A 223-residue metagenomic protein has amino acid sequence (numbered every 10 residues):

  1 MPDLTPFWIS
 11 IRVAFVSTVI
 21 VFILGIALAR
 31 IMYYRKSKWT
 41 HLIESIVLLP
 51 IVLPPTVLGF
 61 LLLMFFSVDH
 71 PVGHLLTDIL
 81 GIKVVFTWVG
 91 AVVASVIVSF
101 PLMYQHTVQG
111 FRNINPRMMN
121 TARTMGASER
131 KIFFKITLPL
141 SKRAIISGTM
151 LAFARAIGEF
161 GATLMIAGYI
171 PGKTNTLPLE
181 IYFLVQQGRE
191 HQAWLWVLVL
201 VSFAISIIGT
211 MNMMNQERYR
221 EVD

Functional and structural regions predicted by a protein language model:
M1-T5, I166-I205, G209: Interhelical loop and adjacent transmembrane-helix boundary motif in polytopic membrane transport permeases
M1-V19, R35-S37, G81, V185-E190: Periplasmic/extracellular loop-to-transmembrane helix junction in inner-membrane transport proteins
V16-V47, F60-L62, G110-N113, M118 (+2 more regions): Transmembrane-helix boundary motif in ABC transporter permease subunits
V19, Y104-T107, F111, N115 (+2 more regions): Transmembrane alpha-helices
L24, I46-P55, I82-V108, P139-R143 (+3 more regions): Faces of alpha-helical transmembrane segments in polytopic inner-membrane proteins
R35-I43, P71-V72, E129, R143-A144 (+1 more regions): Membrane-helix interface segments
W39, V108-T124, W194-D223: C-terminal transmembrane helix and the adjacent membrane-cytosol boundary/short C-terminal tail of inner/organellar
G59-V96, A167-I170: Membrane-interfacial helix termini and adjacent extracytoplasmic/periplasmic loops of multi-pass transporters
